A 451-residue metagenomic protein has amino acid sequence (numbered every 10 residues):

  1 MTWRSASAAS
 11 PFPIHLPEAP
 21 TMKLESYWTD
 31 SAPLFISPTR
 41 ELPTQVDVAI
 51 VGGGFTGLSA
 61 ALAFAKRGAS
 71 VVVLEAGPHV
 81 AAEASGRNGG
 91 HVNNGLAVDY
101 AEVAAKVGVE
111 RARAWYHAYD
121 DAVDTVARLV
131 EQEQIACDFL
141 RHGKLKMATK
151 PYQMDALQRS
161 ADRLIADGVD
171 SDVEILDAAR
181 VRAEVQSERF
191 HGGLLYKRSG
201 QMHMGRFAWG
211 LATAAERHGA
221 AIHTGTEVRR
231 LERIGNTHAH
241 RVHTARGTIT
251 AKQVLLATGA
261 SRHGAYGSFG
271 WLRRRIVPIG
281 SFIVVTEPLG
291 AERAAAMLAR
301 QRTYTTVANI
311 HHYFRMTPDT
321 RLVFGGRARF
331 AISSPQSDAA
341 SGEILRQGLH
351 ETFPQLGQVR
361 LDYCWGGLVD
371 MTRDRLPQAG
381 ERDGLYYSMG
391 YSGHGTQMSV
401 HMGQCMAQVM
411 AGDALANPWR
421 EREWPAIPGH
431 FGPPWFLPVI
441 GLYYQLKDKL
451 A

Functional and structural regions predicted by a protein language model:
T2-V48, K66: Extreme N-terminal leader/targeting segments of oxidoreductases
V46-V73: N-terminal Rossmann-like FAD-binding beta1-loop-alpha1 element of flavoenzymes
K66-R87: Glycine-rich FAD pyrophosphate-binding loop
R87-A118: Glycine-rich active-site loop/strand segments that organize a redox cofactor
V92, D124, Q132-L140, V228 (+1 more regions): Active-site substrate-recognition segment that forms the wall of the catalytic cavity or substrate channel
K106-A214: Rossmann-like flavin
R163, R189-K252: Helical element adjacent to the flavin cofactor pocket in flavoenzyme catalytic cores
F330-Q336, S341-K449: C-terminal catalytic lobe of FAD-dependent flavoproteins
